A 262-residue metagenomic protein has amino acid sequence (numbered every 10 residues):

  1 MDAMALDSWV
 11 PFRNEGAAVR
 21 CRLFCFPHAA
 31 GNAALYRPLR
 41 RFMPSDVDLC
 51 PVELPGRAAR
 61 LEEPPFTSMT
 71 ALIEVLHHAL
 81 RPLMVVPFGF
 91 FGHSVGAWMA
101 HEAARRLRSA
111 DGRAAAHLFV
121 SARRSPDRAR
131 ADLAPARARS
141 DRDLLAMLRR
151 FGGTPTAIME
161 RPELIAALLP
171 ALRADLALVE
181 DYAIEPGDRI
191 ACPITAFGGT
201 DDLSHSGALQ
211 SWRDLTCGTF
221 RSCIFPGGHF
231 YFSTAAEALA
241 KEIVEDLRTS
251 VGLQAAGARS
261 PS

Functional and structural regions predicted by a protein language model:
M1-F91, V95-S262: Domain-scale detector for complete catalytic domains at protein termini or as standalone homologs
